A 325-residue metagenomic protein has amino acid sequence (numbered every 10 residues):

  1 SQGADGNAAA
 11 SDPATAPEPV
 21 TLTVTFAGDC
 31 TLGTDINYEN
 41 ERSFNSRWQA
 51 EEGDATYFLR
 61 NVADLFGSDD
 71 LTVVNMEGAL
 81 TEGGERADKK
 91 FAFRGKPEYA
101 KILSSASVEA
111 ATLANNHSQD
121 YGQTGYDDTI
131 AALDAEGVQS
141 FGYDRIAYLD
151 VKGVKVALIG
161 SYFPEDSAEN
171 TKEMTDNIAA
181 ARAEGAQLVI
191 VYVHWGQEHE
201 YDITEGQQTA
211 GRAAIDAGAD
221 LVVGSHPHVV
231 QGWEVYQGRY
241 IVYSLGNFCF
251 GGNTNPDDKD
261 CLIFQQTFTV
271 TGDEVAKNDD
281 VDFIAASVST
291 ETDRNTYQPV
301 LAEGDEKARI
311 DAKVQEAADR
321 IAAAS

Functional and structural regions predicted by a protein language model:
D5-S325: Acidic, metal/ion-coordinating pockets
